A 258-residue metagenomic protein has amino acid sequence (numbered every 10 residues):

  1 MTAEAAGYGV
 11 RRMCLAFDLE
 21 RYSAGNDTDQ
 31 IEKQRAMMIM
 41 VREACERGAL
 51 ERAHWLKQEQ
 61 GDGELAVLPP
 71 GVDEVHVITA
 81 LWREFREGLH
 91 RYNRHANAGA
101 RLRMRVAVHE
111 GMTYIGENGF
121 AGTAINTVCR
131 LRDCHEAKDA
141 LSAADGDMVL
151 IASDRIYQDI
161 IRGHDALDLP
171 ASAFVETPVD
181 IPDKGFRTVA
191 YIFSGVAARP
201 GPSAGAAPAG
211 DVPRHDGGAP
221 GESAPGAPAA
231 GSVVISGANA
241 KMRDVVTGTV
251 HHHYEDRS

Functional and structural regions predicted by a protein language model:
M1-H76: Catalytic NTP-binding/metal-coordinating core of nucleotidyl cyclase/transferase enzymes
A5-A6, A140-S142, P182, A238: A general structural signal for short secondary-structure junctions and capping/turn motifs
G7-G9, E59, R101, T123 (+2 more regions): A generic fold-level signal
G71-V175: Catalytic beta-strand-to-alpha-helix segment of the class III nucleotidyl cyclase homology domain
G146, A152, P202-G205, G210 (+1 more regions): Terminal low-complexity, intrinsically disordered regions
Y157-I160, R199-P200, K241-R243: Short, surface-exposed beta-strand/loop "edge" segments at domain boundaries and coil↔beta transitions
L167-G217, G231: Eukaryote-biased recognition of electropositive, low-complexity segments and basic polyanion/acidic-motif-binding
A207-S258: Long, low-complexity intrinsically disordered regions enriched in small/polar and proline/glycine residues
